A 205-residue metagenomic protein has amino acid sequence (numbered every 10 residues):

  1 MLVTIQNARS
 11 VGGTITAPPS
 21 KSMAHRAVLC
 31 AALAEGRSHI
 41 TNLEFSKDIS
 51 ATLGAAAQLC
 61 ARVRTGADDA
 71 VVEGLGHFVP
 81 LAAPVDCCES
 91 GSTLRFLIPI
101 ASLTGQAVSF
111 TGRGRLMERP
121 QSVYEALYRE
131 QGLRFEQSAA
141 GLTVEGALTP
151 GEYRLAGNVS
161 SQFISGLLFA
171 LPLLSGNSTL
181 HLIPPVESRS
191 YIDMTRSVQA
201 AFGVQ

Functional and structural regions predicted by a protein language model:
M1-Q205: Structural preference for solvent-exposed beta-strand-turn elements and adjacent flexible terminal/loop segments within
